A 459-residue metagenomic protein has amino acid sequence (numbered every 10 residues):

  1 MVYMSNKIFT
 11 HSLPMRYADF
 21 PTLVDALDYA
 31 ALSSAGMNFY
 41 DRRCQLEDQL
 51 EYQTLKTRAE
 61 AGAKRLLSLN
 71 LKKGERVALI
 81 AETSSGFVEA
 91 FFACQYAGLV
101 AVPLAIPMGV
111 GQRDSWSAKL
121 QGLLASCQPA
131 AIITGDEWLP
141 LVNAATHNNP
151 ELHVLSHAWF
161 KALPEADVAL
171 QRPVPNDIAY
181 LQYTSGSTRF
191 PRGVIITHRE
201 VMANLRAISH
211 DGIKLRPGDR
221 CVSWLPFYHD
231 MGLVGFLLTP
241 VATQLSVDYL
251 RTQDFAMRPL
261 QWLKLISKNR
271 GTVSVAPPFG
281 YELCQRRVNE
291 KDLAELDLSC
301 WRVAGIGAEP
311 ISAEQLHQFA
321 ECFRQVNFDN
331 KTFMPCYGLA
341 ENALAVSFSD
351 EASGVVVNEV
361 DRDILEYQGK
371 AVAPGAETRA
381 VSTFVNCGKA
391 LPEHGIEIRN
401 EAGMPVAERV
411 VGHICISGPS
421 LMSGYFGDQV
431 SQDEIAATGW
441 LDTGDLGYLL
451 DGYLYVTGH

Functional and structural regions predicted by a protein language model:
I8, D25-L50, I178-L181, T188 (+2 more regions): AMP-dependent adenylate-forming
A35, V154, P164-Y183, R189-F190 (+3 more regions): Conserved pre-ATP/AMP-binding loop-to-beta segment of ANL
N38-E89, G109-A118, L170-R172, G193-M202: Conserved AMP-binding/adenylate-forming core of the ANL superfamily
S68, Y96-E165, Q171, P277-P278 (+1 more regions): Structural core segment of the AMP-binding/adenylate-forming
S84-G109, G122-A131, D219-R220, L238-D248 (+1 more regions): A short helix-loop-beta submotif of the ANL/AMP-binding
M202-R220, D230-T272, R287-K291: Conserved AMP-binding/adenylation subdomain of ANL enzymes
G271-V275, R287-A380, G395-I396, A402-P405 (+1 more regions): Gly/Ser/Thr-rich phosphate-binding loop
T383-E397, E401-R409, H413-H459: Conserved ATP-binding/catalytic segment of the ANL
